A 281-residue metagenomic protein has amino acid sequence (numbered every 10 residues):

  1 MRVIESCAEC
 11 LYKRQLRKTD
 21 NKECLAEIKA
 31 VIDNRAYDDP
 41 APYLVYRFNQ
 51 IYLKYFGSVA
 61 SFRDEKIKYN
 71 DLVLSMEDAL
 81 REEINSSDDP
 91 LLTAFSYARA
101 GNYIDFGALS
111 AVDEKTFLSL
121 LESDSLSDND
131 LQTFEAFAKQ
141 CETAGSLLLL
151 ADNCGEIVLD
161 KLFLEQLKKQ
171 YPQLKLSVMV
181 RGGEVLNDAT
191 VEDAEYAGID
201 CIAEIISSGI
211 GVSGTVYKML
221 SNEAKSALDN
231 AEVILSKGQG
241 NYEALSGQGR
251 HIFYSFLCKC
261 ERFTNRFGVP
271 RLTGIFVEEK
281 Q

Functional and structural regions predicted by a protein language model:
M1-A144: Electropositive, gly/pro-rich neighborhoods at or near active sites that engage anionic ligands
F106-N129, T143, E184-T190, A197-I202 (+3 more regions): Conserved catalytic alpha/beta core of Sir2/sirtuin-type deacylases, generalized to analogous enzyme cores that bind
G145-S146, Q173-S177, H251: Residues at the starts of beta-strands that form the adenosine-phosphate
S146-L148, E232-V233: Structural motif
D152-K161, G183-V185, Q239-E243: Gly/Ser/Thr-rich loops at beta-strand to alpha-helix junctions that form or flank small-molecule/cofactor-binding
N153-P172, S177: Histidine-anchored nucleotide/phosphate-binding helix
L176-E184: A short glycine-rich beta-strand->turn/loop micro-motif centered on a GG-aromatic cluster
V180-R181, D193-Q281: C-terminal functional extensions of proteins
